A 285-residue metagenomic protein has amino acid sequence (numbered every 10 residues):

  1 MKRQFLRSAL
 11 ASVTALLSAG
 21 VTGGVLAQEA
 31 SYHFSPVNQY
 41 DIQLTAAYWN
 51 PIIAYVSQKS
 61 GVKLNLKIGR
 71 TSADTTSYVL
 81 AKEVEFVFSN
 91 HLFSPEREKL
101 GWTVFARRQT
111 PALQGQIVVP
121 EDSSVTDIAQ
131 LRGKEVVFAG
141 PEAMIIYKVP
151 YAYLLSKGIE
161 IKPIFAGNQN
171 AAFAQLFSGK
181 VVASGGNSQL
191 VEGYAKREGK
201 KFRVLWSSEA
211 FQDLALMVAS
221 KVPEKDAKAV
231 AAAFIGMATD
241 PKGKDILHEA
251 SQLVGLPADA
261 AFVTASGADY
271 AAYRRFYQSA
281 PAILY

Functional and structural regions predicted by a protein language model:
K2-L10: N-terminal export leaders
V21-A27: Sec/Tat signal peptide C-region and signal peptidase I cleavage site
Q28-L92: Extracytoplasmic small-molecule ligand-binding "clamshell" domains of the periplasmic binding protein/Venus flytrap
A30-P36, Y40-P51, V218-Y285: An extracytoplasmic/periplasmic, membrane-proximal ligand-sensing/linker region
A30-Y40, A129-I146: Short loop->beta-strand "edge-of-pocket" segments that line small-molecule binding or catalytic clefts across diverse
A73-F86, K99-L100, A129, N170-G185 (+1 more regions): Short helices/loops that flank or line small-molecule/ion binding pockets
V104-D127, A215-S220: Hydrophobic/proline-rich hinge and linker segments of small-molecule sensing/allosteric domains, predominantly
S123, K134-A232: Pocket-lining segment of extracytoplasmic ligand-binding domains
